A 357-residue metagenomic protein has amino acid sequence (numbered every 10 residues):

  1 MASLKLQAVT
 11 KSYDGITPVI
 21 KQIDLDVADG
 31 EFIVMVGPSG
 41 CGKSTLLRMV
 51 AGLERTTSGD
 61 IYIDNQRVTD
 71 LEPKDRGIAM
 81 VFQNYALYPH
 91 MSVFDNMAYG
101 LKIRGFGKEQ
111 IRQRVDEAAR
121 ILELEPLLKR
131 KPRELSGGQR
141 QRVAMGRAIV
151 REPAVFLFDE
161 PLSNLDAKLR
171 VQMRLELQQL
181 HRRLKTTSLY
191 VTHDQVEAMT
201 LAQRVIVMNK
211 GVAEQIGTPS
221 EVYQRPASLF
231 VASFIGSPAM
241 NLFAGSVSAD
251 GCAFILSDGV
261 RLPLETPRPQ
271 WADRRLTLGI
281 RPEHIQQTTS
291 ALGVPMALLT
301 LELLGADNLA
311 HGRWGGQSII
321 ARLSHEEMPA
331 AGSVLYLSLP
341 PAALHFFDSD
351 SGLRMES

Functional and structural regions predicted by a protein language model:
K5, D26, Y62, Y336-S338: ABC ATPase nucleotide-binding domain
V36-P38: The feature captures the beta-strand-to-loop junction immediately N-terminal to the Walker
A51: Helix-to-loop junction immediately C-terminal to a conserved catalytic motif
T57-D60, Q110, K210, A244 (+1 more regions): Conserved coupling/switch loops of ABC nucleotide-binding domains, chiefly the family-specific signature
G59-R67: Conserved ABC transporter NBD signature motif
P73-F230: ABC ATPase nucleotide-binding domains
P238-N241, A249-S357: Non-catalytic connector elements of ABC transporters
